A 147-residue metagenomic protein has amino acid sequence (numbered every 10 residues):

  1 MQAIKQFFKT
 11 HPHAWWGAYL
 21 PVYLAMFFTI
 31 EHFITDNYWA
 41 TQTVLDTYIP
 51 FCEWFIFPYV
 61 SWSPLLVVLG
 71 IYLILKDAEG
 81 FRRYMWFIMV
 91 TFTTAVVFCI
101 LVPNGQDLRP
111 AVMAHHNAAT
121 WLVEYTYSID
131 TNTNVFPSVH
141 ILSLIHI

Functional and structural regions predicted by a protein language model:
M1-L66, A111-A114, V123: N-terminal transmembrane-helix/juxtamembrane module of multi-pass inner/ER membrane proteins
M26-H32, A95-L108: C-terminal TM-helix exit segments that contain a strictly Trp-centered aromatic cap at the helix terminus
I34-Y38, I74-F81, G105-Q106, P110: Membrane-interfacial segments
F57-S63, T126-L142: Hydrophobic alpha-helical transmembrane segments
V68-C99: Interfacial segments of alpha-helical transmembrane regions
Q106-I129: Membrane-interface interhelical connector segments
H146-I147: Conserved small/polar residues in nucleotide/adenosyl-binding loops
